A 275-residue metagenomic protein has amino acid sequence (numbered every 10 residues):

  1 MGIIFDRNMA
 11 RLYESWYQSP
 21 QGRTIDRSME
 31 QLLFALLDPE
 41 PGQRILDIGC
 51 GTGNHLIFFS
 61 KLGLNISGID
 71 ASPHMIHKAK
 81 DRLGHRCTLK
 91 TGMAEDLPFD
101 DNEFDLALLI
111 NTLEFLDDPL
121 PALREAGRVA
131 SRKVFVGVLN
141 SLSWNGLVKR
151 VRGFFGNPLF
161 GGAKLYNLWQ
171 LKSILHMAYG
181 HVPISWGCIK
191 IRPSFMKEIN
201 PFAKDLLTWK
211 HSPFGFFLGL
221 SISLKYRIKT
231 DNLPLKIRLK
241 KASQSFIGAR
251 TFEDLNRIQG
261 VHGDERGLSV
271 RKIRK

Functional and structural regions predicted by a protein language model:
M1-E40, N54, F58: Conserved class I S-adenosyl-L-methionine
L46, T52-D96: Class I SAM-dependent methyltransferase SAM/SAH-binding core
L108: A conserved beta-strand element that flanks and buttresses the S-adenosyl-L-methionine
N111-E114: Short catalytic micro-motifs in class I SAM-dependent methyltransferases
L120-R132: A short glycine-rich, Lys/Arg-flanked "PGG" loop and its adjoining helix->strand segment in the class I
K133-P158: Conserved class I S-adenosyl-L-methionine
G162-W186: Short alpha-helix
I184-K275: A C-terminal cap/extension of S-adenosyl-L-methionine-dependent methyltransferases that defines the acceptor-substrate
